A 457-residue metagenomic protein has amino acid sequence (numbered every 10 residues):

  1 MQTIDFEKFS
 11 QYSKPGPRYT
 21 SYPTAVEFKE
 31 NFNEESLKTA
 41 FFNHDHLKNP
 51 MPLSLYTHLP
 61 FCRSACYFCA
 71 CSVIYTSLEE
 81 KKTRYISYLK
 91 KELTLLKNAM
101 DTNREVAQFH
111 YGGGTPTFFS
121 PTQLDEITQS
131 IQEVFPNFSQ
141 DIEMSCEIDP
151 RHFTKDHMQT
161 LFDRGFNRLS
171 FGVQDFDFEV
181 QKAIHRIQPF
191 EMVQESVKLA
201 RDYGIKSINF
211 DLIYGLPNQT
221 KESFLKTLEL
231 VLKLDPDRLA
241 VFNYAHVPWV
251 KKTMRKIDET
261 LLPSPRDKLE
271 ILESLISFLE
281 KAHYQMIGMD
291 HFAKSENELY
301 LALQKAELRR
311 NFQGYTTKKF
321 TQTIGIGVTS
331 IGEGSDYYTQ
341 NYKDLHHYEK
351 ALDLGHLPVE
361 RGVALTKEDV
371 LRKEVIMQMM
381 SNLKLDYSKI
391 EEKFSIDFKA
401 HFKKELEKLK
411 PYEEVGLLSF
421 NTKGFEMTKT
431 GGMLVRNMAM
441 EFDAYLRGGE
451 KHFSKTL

Functional and structural regions predicted by a protein language model:
M1-L53, T102: Flexible, acidic/Gly-rich N-terminal and inter-domain linker regions that tether and position cofactor-handling modules
P52-I86, F178: Canonical Radical SAM [4Fe-4S] cluster-binding loop centered on the CxxxCxxC motif and its immediate flanking residues
C69, E374-I376, M438: Short alpha-helical scaffolding segments that buttress acidic/His motifs in well-ordered protein cores
T76-K97, V106-I396, T456: C-terminal scaffold of the Radical SAM
D397-P411: Short amphipathic alpha-helical interaction segments
E413-K423: A short, conserved structural fragment
G424-T428: Minor-groove-contacting beta-hairpin "wing" of winged helix-turn-helix DNA-binding domains
G432-L457: Short, amphipathic alpha-helical interaction segments positioned at domain boundaries
